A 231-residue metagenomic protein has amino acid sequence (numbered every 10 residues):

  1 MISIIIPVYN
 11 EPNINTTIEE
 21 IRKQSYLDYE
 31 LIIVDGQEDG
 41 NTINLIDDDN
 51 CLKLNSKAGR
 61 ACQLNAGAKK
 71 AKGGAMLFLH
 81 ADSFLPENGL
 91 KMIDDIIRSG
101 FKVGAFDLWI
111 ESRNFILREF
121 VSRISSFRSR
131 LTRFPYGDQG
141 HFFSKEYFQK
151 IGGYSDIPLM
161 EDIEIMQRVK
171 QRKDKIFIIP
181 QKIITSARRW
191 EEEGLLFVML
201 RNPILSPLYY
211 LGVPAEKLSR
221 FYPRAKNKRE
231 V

Functional and structural regions predicted by a protein language model:
M1-S3, E30, E164: Cell-envelope/extracellular polymer assembly enzymes that use nucleotide-activated donors
N10-K23: Short, well-formed alpha-helical segments that are part of the catalytic scaffolds of diverse glycosyltransferases
D35-I43, S83-F84: A conserved acidic beta->alpha catalytic loop
I43-K70: Conserved donor nucleotide-binding strand/loop of the catalytic core
M76: Short aromatic/hydrophobic "clamp" motif used to bind/position activated sugar donors
E87-I116: Conserved donor NDP-sugar-binding/catalytic core segment of glycosyltransferases
P135-Y136, Q149-I165: Donor nucleotide-sugar recognition loop
S155-I157, Q167-I184: Catalytic donor-sugar/metal-binding loop of nucleotide-sugar-dependent glycosyltransferases
